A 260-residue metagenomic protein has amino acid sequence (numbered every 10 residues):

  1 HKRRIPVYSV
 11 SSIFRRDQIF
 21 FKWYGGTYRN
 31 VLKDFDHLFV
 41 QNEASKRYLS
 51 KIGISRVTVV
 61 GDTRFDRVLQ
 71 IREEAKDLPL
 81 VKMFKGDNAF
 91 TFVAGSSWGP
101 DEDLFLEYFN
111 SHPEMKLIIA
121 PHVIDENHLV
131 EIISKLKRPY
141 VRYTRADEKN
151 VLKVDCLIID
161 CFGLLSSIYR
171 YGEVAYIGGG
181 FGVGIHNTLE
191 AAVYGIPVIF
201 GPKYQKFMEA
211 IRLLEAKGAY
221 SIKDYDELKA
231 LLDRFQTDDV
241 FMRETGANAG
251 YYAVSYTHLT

Functional and structural regions predicted by a protein language model:
H1-E74, V93, S97-G99, N110-H112 (+1 more regions): Active-site and donor-binding regions of nucleotide-sugar-utilizing enzymes
K33-H37, F90-T91, K116-L117, D155-C156 (+2 more regions): Short active-site oxyanion
F35, L165-Q236: Catalytic binding pocket for nucleotide-activated donors in carbohydrate/polymer assembly enzymes
R64, V141-V183, N187-T188: Donor nucleotide-activated moiety binding/catalytic core segment of transferases that use nucleotide-activated donors
E73-A146: Conserved catalytic-core segment of nucleotide-activated headgroup transferases in glycan assembly
F241-V254: A short, well-ordered alpha-helix in the C-terminal region of glycosyltransferases
T257-T260: Conserved small/polar residues in nucleotide/adenosyl-binding loops
